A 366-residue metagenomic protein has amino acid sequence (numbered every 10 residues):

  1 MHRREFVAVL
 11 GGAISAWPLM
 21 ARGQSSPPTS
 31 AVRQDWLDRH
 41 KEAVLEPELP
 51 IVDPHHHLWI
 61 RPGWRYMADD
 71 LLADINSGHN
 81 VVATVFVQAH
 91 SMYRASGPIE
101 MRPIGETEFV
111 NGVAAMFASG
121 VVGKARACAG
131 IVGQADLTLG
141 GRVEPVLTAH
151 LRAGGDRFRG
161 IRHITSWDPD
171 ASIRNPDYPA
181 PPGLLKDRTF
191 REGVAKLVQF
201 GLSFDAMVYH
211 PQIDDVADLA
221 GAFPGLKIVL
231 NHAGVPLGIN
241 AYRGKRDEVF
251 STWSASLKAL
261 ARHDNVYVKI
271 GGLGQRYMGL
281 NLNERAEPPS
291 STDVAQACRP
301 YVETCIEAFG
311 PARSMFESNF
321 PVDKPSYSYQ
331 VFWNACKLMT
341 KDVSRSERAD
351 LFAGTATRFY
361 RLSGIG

Functional and structural regions predicted by a protein language model:
M1-V7, W17, A21: Twin-arginine (Tat) signal peptide motif
F6, S26-G123: An N-terminally biased module of ancient metal coordination in phosphate/nucleic-acid-related enzymes
V7-A13, S26-P50, Y66-L72, V82-A83 (+3 more regions): Mid-to-C-terminal alpha-helical segments outside catalytic/metal-binding sites
P27-R39, P98-Q212, D218-G221, G234 (+2 more regions): Active-site gating/metal-coordination segments in enzymes
T29-S30, P179-M315, S326, S344: Catalytic pocket-lining loop regions of alpha/beta-barrel enzymes, especially the amidohydrolase/enolase/GH5 lineages
E48-P50, H79-A83, K124-A129, G155-R159 (+4 more regions): Short, well-ordered coil/turn segments that N-cap beta-strands
V52-P54, V87, R162, N231 (+2 more regions): Active-site neighborhood of phospho(di)ester-bond hydrolases with catalytic His/Asp-centered motifs
H55, T84, I131, L197 (+5 more regions): Conserved, mostly hydrophobic/aromatic
